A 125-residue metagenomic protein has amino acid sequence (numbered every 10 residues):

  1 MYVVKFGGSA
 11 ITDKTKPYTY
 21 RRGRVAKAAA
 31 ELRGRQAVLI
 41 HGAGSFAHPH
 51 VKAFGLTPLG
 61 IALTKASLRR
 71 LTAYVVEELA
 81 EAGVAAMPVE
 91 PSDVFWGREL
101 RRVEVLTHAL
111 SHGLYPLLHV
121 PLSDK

Functional and structural regions predicted by a protein language model:
M1-V3, S9-A10, Q36-V38, G44-S45 (+3 more regions): Structural motif
M1-V38: N-terminal glycine-/serine-/threonine-rich phosphate-binding loop
F6, Y18-Y20, F46, F54 (+1 more regions): Phenylalanine-focused residue identity feature
A10-T12, G44-H48, V94-W96, S123-D124: Short, active-site-adjacent cap segments at secondary-structure transitions
A29-L32, H41-G44, L59-G60: A contiguous, well-ordered beta/alpha segment that forms the leading edge of an enzyme domain
H50-L122: Ligand-binding beta-strand-loop-alpha-helix segment within the catalytic cores of soluble metabolic enzymes
